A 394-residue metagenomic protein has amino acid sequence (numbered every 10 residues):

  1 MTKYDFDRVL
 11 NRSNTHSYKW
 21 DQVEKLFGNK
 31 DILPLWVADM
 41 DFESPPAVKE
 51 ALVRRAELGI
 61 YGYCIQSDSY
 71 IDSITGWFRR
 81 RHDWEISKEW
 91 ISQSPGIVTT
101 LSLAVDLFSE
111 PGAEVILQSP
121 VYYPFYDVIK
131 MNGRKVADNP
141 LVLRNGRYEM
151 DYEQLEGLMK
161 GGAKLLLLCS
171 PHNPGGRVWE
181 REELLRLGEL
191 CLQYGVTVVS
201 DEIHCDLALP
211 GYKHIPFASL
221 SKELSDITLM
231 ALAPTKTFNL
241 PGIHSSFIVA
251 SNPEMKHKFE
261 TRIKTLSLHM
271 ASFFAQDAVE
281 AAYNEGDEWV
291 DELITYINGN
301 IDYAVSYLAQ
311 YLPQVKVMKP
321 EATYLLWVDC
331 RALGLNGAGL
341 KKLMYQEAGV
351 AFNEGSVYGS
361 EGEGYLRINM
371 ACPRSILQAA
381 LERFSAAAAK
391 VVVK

Functional and structural regions predicted by a protein language model:
M1, I60-Y63, V393-K394: Polar low-complexity intrinsically disordered regions
M1-K19, G28-D31: Conserved PLP-binding active-site segment in aminotransferase class I/II-type PLP enzymes
Y4-D5, L26-L33, A38-R54, E85-S87 (+1 more regions): PLP-dependent class I/II
R55, G62-P95: Conserved N-terminal alpha-helix of the aminotransferase class I/II PLP-enzyme fold
